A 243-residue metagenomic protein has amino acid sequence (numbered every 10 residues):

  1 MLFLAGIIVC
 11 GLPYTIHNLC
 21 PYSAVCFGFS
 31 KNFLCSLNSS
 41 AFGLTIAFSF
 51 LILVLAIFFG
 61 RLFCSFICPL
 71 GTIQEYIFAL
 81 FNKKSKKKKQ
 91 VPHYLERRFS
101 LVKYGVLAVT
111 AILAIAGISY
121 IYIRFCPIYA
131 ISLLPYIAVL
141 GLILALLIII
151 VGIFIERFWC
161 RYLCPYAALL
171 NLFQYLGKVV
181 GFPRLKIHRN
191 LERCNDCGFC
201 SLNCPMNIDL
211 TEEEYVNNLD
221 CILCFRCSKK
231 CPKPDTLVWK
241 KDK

Functional and structural regions predicted by a protein language model:
M1-E213, L219-D220, F225-K243: Non-ligating segments of multi-cofactor redox enzymes
